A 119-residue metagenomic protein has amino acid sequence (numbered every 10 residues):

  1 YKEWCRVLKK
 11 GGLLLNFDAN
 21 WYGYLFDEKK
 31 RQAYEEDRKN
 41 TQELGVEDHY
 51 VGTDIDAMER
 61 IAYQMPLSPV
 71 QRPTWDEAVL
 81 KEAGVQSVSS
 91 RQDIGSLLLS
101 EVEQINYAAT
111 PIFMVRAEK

Functional and structural regions predicted by a protein language model:
Y1-L13: A short glycine-rich, Lys/Arg-flanked "PGG" loop and its adjoining helix->strand segment in the class I
L13-E47: Conserved class I S-adenosyl-L-methionine
A19-W21, Q92-G95: Active-site loop/turn elements of alpha/beta-hydrolase fold enzymes, especially the short glycine-/histidine-rich
Y24, L97-L98: Generic structural signal for helix capping and beta-alpha/helix-loop junctions
H49-D56, L98-A108: Accessory recognition modules or surfaces
E59-P69: Active-site rim elements
L67-G84: Short alpha-helix
E82-Q86, Q92, S100-K119: Core SAM-dependent methyltransferase catalytic element
